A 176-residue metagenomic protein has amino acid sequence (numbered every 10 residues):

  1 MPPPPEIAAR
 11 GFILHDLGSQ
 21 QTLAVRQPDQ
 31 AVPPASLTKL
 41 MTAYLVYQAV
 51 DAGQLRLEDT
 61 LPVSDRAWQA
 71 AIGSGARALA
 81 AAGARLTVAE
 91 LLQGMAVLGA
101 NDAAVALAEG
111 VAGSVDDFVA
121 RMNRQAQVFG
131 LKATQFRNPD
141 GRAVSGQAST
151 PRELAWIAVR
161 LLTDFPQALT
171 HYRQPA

Functional and structural regions predicted by a protein language model:
M1-R152, L162-T163: Active-site-adjacent loops and short helices of periplasmic peptidoglycan-processing enzymes
E153-A176: Extracytoplasmic
